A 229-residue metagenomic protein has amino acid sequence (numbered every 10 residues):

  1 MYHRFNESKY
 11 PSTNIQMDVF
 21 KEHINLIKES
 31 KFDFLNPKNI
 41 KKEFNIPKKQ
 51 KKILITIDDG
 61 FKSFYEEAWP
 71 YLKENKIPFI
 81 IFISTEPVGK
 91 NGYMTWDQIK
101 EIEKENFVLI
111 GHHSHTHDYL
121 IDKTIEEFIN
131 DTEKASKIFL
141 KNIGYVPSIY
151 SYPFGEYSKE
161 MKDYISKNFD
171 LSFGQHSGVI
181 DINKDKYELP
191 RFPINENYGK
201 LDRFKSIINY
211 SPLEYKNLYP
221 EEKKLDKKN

Functional and structural regions predicted by a protein language model:
M1-T56, K62-Y65, E105, D122-N229: C-terminal active-site subregion of NodB/CE4 polysaccharide deacetylases
K28, W69-I77, M94-G111, S166: Acidic (Asp/Glu)-rich catalytic clusters
T56-I57, G111: Generic enzyme active-site microenvironment
F61-K62, T116: Short, glycine/acidic-enriched loop or turn micro-motifs at the edges of active sites
P78-G92: Juxtamembrane helix-loop-helix connectors linking adjacent transmembrane helices in multi-pass membrane enzymes
F82-S84, H113, Q175: Generic beta-sheet signal
P87, M94-I99, E103-N130: Histidine/lysine/aspartate-rich catalytic loop segments that bind and position anionic ligands
